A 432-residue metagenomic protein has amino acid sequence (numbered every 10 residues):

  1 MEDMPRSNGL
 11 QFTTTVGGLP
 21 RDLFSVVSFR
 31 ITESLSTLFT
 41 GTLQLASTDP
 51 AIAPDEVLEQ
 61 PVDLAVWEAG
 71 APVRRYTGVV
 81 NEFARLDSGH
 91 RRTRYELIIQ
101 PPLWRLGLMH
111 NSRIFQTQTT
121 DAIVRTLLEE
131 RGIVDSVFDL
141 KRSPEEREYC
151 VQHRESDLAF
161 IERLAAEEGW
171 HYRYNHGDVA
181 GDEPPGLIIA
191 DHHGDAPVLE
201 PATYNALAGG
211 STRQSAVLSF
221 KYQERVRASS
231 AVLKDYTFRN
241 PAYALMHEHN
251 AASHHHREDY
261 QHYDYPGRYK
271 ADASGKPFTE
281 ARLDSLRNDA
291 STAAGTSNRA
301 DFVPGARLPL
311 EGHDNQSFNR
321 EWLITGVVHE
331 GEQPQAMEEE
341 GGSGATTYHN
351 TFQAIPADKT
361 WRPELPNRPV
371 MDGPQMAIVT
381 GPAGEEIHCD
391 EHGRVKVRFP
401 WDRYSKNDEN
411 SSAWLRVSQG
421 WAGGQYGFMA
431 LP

Functional and structural regions predicted by a protein language model:
M1-P432: Amphipathic alpha-helical and helix-coil boundary elements used as assembly and membrane-proximal scaffolds
